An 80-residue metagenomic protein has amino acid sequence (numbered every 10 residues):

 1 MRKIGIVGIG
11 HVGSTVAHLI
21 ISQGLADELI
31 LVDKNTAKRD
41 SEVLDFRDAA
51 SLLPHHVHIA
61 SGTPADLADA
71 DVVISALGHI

Functional and structural regions predicted by a protein language model:
M1-D40: NAD(P)+-binding Rossmann beta1-loop-alpha1 motif at the extreme N-terminus of oxidoreductases
K34-D69: Conserved N-terminal Rossmann-fold NAD(P) cofactor-binding segment
D71-S75: N-terminal Rossmann-like NAD(P) cofactor-binding module of classical short-chain dehydrogenase/reductase
L77-I80: Conserved NAD(P)H cofactor-binding loop of Rossmann-fold oxidoreductase domains
